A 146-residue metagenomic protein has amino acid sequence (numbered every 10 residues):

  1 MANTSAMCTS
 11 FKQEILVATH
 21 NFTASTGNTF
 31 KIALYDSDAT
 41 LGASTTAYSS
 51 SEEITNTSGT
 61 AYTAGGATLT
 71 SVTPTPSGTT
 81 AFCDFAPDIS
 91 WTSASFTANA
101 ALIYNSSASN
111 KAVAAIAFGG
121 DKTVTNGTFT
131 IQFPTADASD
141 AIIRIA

Functional and structural regions predicted by a protein language model:
M1-N99, S106-A146: Small cysteine-rich, disulfide-bonded extracellular modules of the LU/uPAR three-finger superfamily and closely related
